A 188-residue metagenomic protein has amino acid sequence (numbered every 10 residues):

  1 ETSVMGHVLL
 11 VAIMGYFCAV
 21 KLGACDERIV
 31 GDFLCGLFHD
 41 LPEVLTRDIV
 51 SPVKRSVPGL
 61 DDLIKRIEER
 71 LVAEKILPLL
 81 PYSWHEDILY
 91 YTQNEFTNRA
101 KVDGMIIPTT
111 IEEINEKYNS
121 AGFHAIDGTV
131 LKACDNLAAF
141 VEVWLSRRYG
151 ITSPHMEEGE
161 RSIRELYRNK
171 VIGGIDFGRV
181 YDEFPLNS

Functional and structural regions predicted by a protein language model:
E1-S188: Alpha-helical, largely C-terminal catalytic domains that coordinate divalent metal ions via clustered Asp/Glu/His
